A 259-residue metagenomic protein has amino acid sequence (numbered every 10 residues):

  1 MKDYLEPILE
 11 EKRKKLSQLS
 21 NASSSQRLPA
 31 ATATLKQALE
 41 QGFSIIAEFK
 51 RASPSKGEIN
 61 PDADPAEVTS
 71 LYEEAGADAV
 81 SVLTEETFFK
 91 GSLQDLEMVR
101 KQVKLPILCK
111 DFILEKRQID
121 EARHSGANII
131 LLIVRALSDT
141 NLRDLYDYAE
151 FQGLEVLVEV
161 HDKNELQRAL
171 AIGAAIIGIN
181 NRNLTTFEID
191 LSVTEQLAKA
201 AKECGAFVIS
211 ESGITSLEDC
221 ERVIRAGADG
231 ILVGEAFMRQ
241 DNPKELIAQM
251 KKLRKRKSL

Functional and structural regions predicted by a protein language model:
M1-I107, L114-K116, D139, L154-G173 (+4 more regions): Conserved N-terminal beta1-alpha1 strand-loop-helix module at the mouth
E48, K110, I133, E159 (+2 more regions): Generic beta-sheet signal
G76-A77, Q102-L105, H124-I130, E150-L154 (+3 more regions): Glycine-enriched alpha-helix->loop->beta-strand junction motifs that scaffold or abut catalytic
K104-G153: Hydrophobic, well-structured mid-protein blocks that either form specific transmembrane helices
L114-G126, H161-I172, S210, I214-V233: Catalytic cores of alpha/beta
H124-N141, I179-T186, A228-L246: Glycine-rich phosphate-binding active-site loops on the catalytic face of alpha/beta enzymes
I176-T185, D190-D219, I224: Catalytic-face loop-and-helix region of soluble metabolic enzyme cores
Q196-A201, R239-L259: C-terminal helical cap(s) of enzyme catalytic domains, especially alpha/beta-barrels
